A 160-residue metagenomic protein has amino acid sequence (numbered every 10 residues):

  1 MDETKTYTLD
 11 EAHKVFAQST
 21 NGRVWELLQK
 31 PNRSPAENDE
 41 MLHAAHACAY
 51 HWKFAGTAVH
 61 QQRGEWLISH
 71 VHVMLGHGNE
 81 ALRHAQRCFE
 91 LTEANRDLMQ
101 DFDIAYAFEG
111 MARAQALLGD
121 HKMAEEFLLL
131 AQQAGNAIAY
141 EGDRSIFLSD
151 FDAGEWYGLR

Functional and structural regions predicted by a protein language model:
T6, A45-K53, Q86-R96, L129-Y140: Amphipathic alpha-helical segments of tetratricopeptide repeats
T8, V15-F16, T20, E37-E40 (+5 more regions): Structural signature of alpha-solenoid helical repeat junctions
H13, T20-L27, A44-A45, E65 (+2 more regions): TPR repeat positional signature
G22, L67, D103, G110 (+2 more regions): "A position-specific structural signal for the A-helix of alpha-solenoid helical repeats
V24, P31, Q62, S69-V71 (+3 more regions): Conserved small-residue packing positions in alpha-helical repeats and bundles
P35-A47, G78-R87: Helix-turn-helix repeat elements of alpha-solenoid scaffolds
